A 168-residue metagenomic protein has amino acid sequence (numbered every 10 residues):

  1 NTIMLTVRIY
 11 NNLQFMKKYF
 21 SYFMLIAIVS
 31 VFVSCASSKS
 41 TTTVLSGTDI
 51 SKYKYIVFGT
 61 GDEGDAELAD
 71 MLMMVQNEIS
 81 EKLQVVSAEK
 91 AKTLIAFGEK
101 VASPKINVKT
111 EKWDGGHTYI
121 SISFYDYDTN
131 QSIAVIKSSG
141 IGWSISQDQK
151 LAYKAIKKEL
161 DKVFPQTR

Functional and structural regions predicted by a protein language model:
N1-F15: Short, Lys/Arg-enriched N-terminal segments with co-localized hydrophobic residues within the first ~10-30 amino acids
L13-F23: Bacterial N-terminal signal peptides that target proteins for export
I26-A27: Repetitive helical segments and hydrophobic/amphipathic motifs
V31-S34: C-terminal motif of bacterial Sec signal peptides marking the signal peptidase cleavage site
A36-I50, M73, Q131-R168: C-terminal/domain-edge helix-coil "capping" segments
S37-T41, E81, A91-Q147: Surface-exposed short loop/turn segments
T42-S103: N-terminal segment of the mature soluble domain
E63-E67, M71, K112-G116, S144-D148 (+1 more regions): Extracytoplasmic/periplasmic, Sec-exported soluble proteins
